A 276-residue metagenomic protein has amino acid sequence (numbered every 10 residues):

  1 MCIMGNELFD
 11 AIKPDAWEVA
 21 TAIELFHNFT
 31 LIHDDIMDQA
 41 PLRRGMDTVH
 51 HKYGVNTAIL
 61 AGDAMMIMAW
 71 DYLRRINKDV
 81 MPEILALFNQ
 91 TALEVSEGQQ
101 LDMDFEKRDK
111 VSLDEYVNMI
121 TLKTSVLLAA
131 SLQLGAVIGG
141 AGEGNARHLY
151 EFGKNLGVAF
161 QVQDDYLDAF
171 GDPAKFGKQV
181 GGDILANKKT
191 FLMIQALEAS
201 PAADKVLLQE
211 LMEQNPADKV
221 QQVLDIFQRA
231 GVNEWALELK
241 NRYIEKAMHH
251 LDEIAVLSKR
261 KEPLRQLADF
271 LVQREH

Functional and structural regions predicted by a protein language model:
M1-H276: All-alpha prenyltransferase/terpene-synthase fold signal
